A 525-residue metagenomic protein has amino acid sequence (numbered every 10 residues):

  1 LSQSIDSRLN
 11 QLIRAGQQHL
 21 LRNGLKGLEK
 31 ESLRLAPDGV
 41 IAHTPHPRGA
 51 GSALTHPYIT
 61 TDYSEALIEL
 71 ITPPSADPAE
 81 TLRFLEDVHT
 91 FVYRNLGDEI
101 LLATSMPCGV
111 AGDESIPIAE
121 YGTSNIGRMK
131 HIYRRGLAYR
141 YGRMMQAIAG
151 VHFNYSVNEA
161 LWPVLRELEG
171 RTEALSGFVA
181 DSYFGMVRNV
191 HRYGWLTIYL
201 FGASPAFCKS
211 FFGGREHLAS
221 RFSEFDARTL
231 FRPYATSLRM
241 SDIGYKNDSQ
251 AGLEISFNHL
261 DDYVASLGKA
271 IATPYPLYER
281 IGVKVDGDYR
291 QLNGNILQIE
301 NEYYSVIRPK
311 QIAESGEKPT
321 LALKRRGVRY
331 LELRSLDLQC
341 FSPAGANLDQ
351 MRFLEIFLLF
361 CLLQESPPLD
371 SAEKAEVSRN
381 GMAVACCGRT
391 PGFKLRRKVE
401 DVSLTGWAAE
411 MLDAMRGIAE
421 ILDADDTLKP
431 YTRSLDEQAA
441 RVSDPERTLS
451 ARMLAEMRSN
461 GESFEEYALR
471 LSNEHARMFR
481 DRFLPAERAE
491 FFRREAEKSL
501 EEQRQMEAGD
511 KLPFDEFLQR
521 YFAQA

Functional and structural regions predicted by a protein language model:
L1-A138, M145-V151, F178-R188, R192-W195: Terminal catalytic/cofactor-binding subdomain
R14-A15, V110, G122-R143, A147 (+4 more regions): Loop-rich catalytic cores of soluble enzymes, especially ATP-dependent carboxylate-amine ligases and other
G27, R83, D87, R128 (+10 more regions): Generic recognition of stable, solvent-exposed alpha-helical segments in well-folded globular domains
E31, M145-N158, Y330-D337: Histidine-centered divalent-metal-coordination microenvironment in nucleic-acid enzymes
H43-H46, L82, S115, L165-R166 (+3 more regions): Short conserved micro-motifs at the rims of enzyme active sites and ligand-binding pockets
P107-G109, F207-F211, K374-A385, P430-A440: A glycine-rich phosphate-binding loop feature that marks nucleotide/adenosyl-phosphate handling sites
K324-R325, L331-D423: Substrate-recognition/cap regions that form aromatic- and gly/pro-loop-enriched pockets for small-molecule ligands
A424, L428-A525: Extended, compositionally biased alpha-helical segments that mediate assembly or anchoring
